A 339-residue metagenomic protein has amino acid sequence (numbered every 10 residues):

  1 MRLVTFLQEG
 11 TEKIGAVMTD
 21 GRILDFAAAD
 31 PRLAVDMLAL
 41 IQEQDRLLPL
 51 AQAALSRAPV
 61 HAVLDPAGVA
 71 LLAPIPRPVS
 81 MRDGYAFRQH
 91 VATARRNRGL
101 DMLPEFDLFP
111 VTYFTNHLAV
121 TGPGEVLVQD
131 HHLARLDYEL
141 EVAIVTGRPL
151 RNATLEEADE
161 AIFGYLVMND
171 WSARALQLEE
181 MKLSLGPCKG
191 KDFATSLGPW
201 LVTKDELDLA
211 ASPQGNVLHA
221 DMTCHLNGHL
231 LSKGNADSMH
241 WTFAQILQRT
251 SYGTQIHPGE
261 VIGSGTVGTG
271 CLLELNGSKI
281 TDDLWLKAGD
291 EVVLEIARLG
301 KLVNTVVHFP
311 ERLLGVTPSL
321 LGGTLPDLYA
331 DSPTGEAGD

Functional and structural regions predicted by a protein language model:
M1-T11, V17-T19, V35-L226, G322-A337: Active-site microenvironments in enzyme catalytic cores
E9, P49, L64, R174-D339: Catalytic-pocket segment enriched in acidic/His residues
I14, F26, R95, T154-L155 (+4 more regions): Generic domain-boundary/flexible-linker signal
V17, D25, V293-E295: A general secondary-structure boundary signal
G21-D36: A short, surface-exposed interaction/processing loop segment used at functional sites
F26-A29, R96, E125, A297 (+1 more regions): Surface loops and adjacent helix of pleckstrin homology
